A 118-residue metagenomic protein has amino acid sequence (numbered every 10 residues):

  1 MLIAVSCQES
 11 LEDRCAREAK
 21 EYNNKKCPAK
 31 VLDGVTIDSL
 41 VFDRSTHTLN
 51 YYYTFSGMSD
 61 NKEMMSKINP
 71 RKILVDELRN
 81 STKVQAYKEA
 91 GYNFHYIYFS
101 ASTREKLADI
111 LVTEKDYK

Functional and structural regions predicted by a protein language model:
I3-S6: C-terminal motif of bacterial Sec signal peptides marking the signal peptidase cleavage site
Q8-C15: Bacterial lipoprotein signal-peptidase II cleavage site
A16-T36: Post-signal peptide N-terminal segment of mature Sec-exported envelope proteins
V31-G57: Short edge beta-strands and adjacent turn/loop segments
F55-S59, S100-S102: Beta-strand elements of well-folded, non-transmembrane domains
N61-Y87: Short, non-transmembrane amphipathic alpha-helical segments
L78-K106: A short amphipathic beta-strand at an alpha->beta junction
K106-K118: Short, low-complexity, Pro/Ser/Thr/Gly-rich segments in the mature regions of secreted, periplasmic
